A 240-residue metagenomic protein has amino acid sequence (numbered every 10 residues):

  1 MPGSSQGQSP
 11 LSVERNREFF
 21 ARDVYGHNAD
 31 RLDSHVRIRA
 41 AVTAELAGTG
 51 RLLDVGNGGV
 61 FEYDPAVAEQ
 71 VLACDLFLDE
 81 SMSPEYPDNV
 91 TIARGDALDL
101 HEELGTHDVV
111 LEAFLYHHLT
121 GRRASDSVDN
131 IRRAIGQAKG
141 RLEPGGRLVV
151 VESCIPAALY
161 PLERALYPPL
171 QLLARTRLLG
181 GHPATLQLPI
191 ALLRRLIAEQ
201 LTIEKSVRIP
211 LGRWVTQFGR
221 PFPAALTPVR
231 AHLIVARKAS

Functional and structural regions predicted by a protein language model:
P2-E45: Class I SAM-dependent methyltransferase Rossmann-like catalytic core, especially the SAM/SAH-binding loop
R51, G145-L148: Short glycine-centered segments of the SAM/dcSAM-binding site in methyltransferase folds
L53-L100: Class I SAM-dependent methyltransferase SAM/SAH-binding core
L98-V110: A short acidic, Gly/Pro-enriched loop at the edge of an enzyme's catalytic core that lines a small-molecule cofactor
L111, L115: A conserved beta-strand element that flanks and buttresses the S-adenosyl-L-methionine
V128-P144: A short glycine-rich, Lys/Arg-flanked "PGG" loop and its adjoining helix->strand segment in the class I
V151-T216: C-terminal alpha-helical "lid/dimerization" subdomain adjacent to the S-adenosyl-L-methionine
Q200-T202, T216-S240: Core SAM-dependent methyltransferase catalytic element
